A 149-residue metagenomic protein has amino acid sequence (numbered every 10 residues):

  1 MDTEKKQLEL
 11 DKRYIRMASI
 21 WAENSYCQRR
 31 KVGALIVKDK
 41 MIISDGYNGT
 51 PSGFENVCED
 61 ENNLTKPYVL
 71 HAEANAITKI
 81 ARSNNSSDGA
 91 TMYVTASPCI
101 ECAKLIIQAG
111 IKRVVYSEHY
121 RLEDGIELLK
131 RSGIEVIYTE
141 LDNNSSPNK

Functional and structural regions predicted by a protein language model:
M1-K149: Zinc-dependent deaminase catalytic domain
